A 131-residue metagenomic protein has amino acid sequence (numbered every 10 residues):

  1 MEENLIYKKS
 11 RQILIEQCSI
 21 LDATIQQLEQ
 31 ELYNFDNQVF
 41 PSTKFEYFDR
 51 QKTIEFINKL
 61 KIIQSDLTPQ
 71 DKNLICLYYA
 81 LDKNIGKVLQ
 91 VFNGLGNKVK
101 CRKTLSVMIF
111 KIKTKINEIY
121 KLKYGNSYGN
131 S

Functional and structural regions predicted by a protein language model:
M1-I62, Y128: N-terminal interaction/assembly modules
E31-F35, D66, Q70, L95: Surface-exposed polar/charged interaction patches
F56-I57, D71-K72, R102: Short, leucine-enriched amphipathic alpha-helices that occur as contiguous helical runs
I62, D66, K115: Solvent-exposed, charged/polar functional surfaces in cytosolic regulatory/catalytic domains
S65-K87: Short amphipathic alpha helix immediately N-terminal
A80-L81, I85-V91, R102, S131: Conserved RNAP core-binding helix
F92-K123: DNA-recognition helix of helix-turn-helix
K121-S131: Short, glycine/acidic-rich hinge or "gate" loops at secondary-structure transitions that mediate conformational
